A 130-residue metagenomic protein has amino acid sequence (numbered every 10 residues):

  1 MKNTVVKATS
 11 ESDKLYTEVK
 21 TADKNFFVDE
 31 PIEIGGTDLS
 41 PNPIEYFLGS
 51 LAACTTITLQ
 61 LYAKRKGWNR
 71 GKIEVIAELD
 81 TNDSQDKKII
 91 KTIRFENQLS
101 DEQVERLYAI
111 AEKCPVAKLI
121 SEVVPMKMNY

Functional and structural regions predicted by a protein language model:
M1-L48, Q60-Y130: Extended beta-strand/beta-hairpin segments
L51-T55: Alpha-helical metal-binding/catalytic segments enriched in His/Glu/Asp
